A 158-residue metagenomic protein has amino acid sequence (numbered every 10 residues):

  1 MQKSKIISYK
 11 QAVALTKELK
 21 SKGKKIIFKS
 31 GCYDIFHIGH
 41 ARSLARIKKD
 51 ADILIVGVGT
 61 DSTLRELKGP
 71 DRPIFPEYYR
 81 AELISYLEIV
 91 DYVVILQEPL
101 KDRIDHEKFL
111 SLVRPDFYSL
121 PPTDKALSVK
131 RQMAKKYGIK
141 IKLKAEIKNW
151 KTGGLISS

Functional and structural regions predicted by a protein language model:
M1-S158: Nucleotidyltransferase catalytic core that binds NTPs
